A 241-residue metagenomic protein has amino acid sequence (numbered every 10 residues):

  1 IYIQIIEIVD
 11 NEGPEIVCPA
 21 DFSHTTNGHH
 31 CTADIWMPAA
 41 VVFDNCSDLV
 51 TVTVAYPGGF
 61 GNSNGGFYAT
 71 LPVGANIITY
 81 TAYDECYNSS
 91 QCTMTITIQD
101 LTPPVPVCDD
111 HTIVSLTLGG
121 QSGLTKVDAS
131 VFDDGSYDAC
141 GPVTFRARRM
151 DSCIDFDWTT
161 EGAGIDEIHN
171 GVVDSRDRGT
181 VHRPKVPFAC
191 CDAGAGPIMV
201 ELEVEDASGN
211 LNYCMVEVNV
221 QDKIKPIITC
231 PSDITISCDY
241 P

Functional and structural regions predicted by a protein language model:
I1-P241: Proline-threonine-serine-rich low-complexity tracts
